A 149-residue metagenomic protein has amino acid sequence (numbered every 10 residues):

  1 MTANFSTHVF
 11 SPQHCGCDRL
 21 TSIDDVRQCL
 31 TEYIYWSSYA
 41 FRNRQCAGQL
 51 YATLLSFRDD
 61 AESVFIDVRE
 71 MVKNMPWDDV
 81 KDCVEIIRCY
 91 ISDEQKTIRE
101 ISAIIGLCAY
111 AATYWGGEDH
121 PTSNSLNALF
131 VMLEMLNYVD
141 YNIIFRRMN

Functional and structural regions predicted by a protein language model:
M1-D79, Y138-N149: Terminal intrinsically disordered, low-complexity, charge-rich regions
S22, C46, L50-T53, V64 (+4 more regions): Alpha-helical interaction elements in eukaryotic regulators
M75-Q95: Short amphipathic alpha-helical segments and their helix-coil junctions
C89-N149: Alpha-helical bundle/repeat cores within regulatory domains of eukaryotic proteins
